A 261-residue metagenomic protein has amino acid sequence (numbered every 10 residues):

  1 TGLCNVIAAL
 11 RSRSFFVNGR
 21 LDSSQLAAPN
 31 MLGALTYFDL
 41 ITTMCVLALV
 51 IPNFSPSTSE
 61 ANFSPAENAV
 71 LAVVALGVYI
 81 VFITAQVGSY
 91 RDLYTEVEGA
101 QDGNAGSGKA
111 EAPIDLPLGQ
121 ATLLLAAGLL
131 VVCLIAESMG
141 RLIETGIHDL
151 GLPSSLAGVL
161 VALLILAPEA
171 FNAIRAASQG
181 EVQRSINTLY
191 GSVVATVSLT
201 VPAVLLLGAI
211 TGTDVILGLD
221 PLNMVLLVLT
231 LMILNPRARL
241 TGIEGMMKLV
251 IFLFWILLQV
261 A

Functional and structural regions predicted by a protein language model:
T1-R13, L156-G212, P221-M224: Helix-loop-helix junctions within the multi-pass membrane cores of secondary transporters/permeases
G2-R141, T145, L219-A261: Alpha-helical transmembrane bundles of multi-pass secondary active transporters
L26-T36, A69, G151-L160, E181-G191 (+2 more regions): The feature identifies polytopic integral membrane transport proteins across all domains of life
A127-F171: Long, well-ordered mid-to-C-terminal structural blocks that present hydrophobic/aromatic surfaces
